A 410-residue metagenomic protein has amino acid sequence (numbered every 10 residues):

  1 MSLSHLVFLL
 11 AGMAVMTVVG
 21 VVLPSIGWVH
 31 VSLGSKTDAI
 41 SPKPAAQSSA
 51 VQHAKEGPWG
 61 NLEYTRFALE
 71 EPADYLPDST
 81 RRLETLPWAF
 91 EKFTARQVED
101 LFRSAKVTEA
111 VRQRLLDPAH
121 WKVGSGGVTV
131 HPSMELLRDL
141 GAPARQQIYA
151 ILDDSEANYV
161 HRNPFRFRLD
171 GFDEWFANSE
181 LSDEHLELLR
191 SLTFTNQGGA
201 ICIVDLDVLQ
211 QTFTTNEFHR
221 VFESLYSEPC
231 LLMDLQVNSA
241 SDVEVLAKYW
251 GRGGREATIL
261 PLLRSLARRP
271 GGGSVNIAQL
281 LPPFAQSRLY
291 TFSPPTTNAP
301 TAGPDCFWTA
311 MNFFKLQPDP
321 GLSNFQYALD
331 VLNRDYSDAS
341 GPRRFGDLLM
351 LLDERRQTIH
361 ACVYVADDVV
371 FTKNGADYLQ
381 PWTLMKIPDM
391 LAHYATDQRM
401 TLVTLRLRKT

Functional and structural regions predicted by a protein language model:
M1-A142: N-terminus-biased targeting/localization segments
G27, S32-S35, I40-R66, E70 (+1 more regions): Aromatic- and glycine-rich peptidoglycan recognition patches
E70, L76-P77, A89, A150 (+4 more regions): Ordered hydrophobic segments in well-structured contexts
A119-N298: Extended, non-transmembrane interaction/recognition domains
T291-F345: Catalytic cysteine-centered active-site loop
L322-L379: ...with weaker cross-activation on analogous glycine-rich loops/strands in unrelated enzymes
